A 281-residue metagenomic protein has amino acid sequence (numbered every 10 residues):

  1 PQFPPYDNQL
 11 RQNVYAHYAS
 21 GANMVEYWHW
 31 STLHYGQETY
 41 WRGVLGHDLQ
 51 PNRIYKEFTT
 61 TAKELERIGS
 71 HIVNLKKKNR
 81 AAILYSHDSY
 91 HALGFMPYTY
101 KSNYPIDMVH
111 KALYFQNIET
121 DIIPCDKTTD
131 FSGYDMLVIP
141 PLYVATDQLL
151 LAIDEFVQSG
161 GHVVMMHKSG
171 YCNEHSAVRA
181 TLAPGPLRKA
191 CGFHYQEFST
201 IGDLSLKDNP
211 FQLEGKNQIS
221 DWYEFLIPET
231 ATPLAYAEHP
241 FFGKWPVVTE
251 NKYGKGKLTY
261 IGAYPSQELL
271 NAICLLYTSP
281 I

Functional and structural regions predicted by a protein language model:
P1-M108, E197-G202, L206-K207, Q212-E214 (+5 more regions): Hydrophobic targeting/anchoring helices
P5-Y6, S132, P141-P280: A conserved amphipathic helix/loop scaffold that creates a polar/acidic microenvironment used either to coordinate
V25-Y27, D121, V164-M165: Short hydrophobic alpha-helical runs that function as membrane-insertion/retention elements
W28-L33, D126, K168-Y171: Short, solvent-exposed turn/loop segments enriched in Gly/Ser/Thr/Pro and often Arg
A112-D130: A short, well-structured beta->alpha microelement
M136: Short, Asp-centered acidic motifs that coordinate Mg2+ and/or phosphate in catalytic or ligand-binding sites
